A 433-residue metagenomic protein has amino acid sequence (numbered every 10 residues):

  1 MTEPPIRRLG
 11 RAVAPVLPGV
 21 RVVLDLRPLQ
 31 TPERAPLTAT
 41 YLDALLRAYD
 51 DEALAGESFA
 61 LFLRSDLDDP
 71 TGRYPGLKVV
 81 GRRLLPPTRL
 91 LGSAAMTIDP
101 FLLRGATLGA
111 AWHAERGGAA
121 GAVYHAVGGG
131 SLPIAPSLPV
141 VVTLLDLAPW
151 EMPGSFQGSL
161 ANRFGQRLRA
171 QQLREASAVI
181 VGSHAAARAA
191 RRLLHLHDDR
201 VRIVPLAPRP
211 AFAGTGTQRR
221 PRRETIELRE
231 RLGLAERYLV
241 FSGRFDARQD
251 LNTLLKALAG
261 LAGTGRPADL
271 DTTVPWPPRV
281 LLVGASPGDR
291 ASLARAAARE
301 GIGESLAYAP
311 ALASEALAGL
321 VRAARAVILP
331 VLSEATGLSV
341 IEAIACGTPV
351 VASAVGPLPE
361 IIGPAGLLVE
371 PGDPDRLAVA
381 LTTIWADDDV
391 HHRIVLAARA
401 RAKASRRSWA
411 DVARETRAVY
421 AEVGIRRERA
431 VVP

Functional and structural regions predicted by a protein language model:
T2-P433: Carbohydrate transferase catalytic cores enriched for Leloir-type hexosyltransferases
